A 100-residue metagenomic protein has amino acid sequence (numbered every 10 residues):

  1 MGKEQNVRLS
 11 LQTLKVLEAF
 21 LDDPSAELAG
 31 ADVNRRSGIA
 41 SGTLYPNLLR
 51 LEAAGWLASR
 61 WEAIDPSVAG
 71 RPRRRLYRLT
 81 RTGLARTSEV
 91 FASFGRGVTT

Functional and structural regions predicted by a protein language model:
M1-E4, T82-T100: Amphipathic alpha-helical dimerization/coiled-coil segments that flank or bridge DNA-binding/regulatory modules
N6-T43: N-terminal helix-turn-helix DNA-binding core of bacterial DNA-binding proteins
D23-A26, A54, T82-A85: Short, charged/polar surface micro-motifs in flexible loops or helix N-caps
R36, L76-R78: Short aromatic/hydrophobic contact patches that present stacked aromatics for nucleic-acid/ligand binding
L48-E52: Short, hydrophobic-biased segments on the C-terminal half of alpha helices that form "recognition helices"
A53-G70, R78: Beta-hairpin "wing" of winged helix-turn-helix
R73: Exposed loop/turn and edge beta-strand positions of beta-sandwich/beta-sheet ligand-binding modules
